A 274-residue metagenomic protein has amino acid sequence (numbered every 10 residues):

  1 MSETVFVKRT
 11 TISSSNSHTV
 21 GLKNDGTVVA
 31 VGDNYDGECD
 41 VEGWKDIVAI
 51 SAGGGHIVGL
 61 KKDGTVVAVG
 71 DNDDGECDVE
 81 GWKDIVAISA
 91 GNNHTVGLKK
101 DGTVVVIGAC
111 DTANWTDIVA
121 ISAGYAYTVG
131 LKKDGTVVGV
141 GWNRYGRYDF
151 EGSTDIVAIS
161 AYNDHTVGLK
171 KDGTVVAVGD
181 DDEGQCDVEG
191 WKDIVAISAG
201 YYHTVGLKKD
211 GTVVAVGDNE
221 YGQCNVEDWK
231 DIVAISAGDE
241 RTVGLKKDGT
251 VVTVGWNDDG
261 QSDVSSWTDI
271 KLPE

Functional and structural regions predicted by a protein language model:
M1-Y35, A215, T253: An edge-strand/N-cap motif at the start of beta-rich repeat modules
H18-G21, A30, H56-G59, A68 (+10 more regions): Conserved core positions of repeat-based scaffolds
G37-V41, G75-V79, C110-A113, G146-F150 (+3 more regions): A short beta-strand motif characteristic of beta-propeller blades
L245, V251-E274: Blade-level signature of beta-propeller repeat domains, shared across WD40, Kelch, NHL, RCC1 and BNR/Asp-box propellers
